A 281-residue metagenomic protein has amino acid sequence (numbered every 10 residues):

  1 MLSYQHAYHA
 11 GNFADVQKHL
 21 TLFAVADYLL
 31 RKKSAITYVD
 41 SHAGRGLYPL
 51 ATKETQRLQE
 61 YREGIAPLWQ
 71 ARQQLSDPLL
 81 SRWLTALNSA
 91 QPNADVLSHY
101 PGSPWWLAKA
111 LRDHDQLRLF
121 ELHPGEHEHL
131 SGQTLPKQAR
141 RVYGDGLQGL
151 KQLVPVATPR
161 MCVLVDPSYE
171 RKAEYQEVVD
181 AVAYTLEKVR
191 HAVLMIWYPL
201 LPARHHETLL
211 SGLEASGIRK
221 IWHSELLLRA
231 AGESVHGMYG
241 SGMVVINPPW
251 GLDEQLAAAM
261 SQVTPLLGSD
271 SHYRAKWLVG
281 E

Functional and structural regions predicted by a protein language model:
M1-E281: Class I S-adenosyl-L-methionine-dependent methyltransferase catalytic core
